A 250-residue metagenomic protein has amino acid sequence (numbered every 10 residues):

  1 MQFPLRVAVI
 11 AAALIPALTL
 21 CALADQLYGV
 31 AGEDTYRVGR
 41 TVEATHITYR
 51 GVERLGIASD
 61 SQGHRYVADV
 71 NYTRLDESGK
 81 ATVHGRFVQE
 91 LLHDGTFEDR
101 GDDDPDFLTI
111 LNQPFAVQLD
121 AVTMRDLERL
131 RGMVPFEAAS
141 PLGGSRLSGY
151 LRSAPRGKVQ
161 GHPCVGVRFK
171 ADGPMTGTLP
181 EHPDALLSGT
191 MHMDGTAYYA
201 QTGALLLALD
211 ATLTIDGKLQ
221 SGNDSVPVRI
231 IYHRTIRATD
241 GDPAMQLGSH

Functional and structural regions predicted by a protein language model:
M1-L5: N-terminal secretory signal peptides that target proteins for export/translocation
R6-A8, D210: Short helix-onset patch at the extreme N-terminus, typifying the N->h transition of secretory signal peptides
A8-T19: Bacterial N-terminal signal peptides
L23-H250: Signature of exported/secreted
